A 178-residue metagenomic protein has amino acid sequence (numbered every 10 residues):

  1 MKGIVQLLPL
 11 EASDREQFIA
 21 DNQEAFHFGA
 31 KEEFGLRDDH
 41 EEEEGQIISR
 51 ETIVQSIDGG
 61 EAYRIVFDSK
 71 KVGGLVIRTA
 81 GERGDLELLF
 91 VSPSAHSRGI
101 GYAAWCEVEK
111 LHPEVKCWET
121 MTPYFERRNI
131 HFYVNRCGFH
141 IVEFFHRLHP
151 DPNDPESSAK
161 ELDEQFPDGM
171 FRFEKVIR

Functional and structural regions predicted by a protein language model:
V5-A20, G29: A short beta-loop-alpha structural element at the N-terminal edge of CoA-dependent acyl/N-acetyltransferase catalytic
F26-T52: Conserved GNAT-fold acetyl-CoA-binding loop/helix
A62-R64, K70-R78, D85-F90: Conserved beta-strand in the GNAT
T79-E87, H96, E114: A conserved beta-turn-beta hairpin within the catalytic core of GNAT-like acetyltransferases that forms part
L89-H96, T122-Y124: A short, internal acetyl-CoA/4′-phosphopantetheine-binding micro-motif in the GNAT/acyltransferase core
V91, S97-K110, N135: Conserved acetyl-CoA-binding loop-helix of GNAT-fold acetyltransferases
L111-Y124: Conserved GNAT acetyl-CoA-binding A-motif
M121-T122, N135-E164: Conserved catalytic-core motifs of GNAT/GCN5-like acyltransferases
